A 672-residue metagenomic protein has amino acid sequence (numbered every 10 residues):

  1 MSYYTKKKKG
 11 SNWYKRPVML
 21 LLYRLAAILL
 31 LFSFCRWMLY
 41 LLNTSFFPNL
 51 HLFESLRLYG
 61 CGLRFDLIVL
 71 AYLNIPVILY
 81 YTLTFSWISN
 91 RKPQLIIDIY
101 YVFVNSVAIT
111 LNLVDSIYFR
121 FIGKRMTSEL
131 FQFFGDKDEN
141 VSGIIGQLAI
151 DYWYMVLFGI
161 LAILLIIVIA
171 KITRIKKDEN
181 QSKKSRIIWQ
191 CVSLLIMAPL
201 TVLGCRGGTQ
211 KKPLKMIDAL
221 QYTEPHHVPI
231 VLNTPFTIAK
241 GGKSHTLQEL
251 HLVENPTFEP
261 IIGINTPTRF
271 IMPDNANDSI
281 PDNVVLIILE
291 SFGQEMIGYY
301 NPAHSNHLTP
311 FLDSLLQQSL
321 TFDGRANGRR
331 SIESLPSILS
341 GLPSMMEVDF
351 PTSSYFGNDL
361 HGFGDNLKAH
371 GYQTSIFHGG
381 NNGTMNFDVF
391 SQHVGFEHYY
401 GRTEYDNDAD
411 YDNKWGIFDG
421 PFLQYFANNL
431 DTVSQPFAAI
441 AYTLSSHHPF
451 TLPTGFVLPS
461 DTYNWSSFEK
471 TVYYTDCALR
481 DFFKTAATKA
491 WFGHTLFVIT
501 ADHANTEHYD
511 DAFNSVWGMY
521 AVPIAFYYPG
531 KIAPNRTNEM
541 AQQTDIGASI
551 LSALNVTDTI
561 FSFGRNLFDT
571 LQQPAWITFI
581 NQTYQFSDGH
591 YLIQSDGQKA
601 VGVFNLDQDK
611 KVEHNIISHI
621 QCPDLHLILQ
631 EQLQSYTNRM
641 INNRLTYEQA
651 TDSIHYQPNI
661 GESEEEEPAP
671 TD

Functional and structural regions predicted by a protein language model:
S2-K240: Transmembrane and membrane-interface helices of multi-pass, inner-membrane envelope-modifying transferases
L29, Y59, N105-A108, N283 (+3 more regions): A generic hydrophobic-helix recognition signal that picks specific residues within alpha-helical hydrophobic
T44, N74, G123, G298-Y299 (+3 more regions): Short, function-defining helix-loop hinge/capping sites that tune catalysis or transport
T44, P93, T266-I271, R480 (+2 more regions): Short, motif-level signal for alpha-helix interfacial/capping segments enriched in acidic residues and aromatics/proline
S116, G143-I145, S291, H503 (+2 more regions): Conformational gate/switch positions in structured elements
R206-F561, T570-Q572, I580-N581: Soluble catalytic regions of membrane-associated enzymes that act on cell-envelope and secretory-pathway components
L214, G530-D672: Membrane-interface soluble catalytic domains
